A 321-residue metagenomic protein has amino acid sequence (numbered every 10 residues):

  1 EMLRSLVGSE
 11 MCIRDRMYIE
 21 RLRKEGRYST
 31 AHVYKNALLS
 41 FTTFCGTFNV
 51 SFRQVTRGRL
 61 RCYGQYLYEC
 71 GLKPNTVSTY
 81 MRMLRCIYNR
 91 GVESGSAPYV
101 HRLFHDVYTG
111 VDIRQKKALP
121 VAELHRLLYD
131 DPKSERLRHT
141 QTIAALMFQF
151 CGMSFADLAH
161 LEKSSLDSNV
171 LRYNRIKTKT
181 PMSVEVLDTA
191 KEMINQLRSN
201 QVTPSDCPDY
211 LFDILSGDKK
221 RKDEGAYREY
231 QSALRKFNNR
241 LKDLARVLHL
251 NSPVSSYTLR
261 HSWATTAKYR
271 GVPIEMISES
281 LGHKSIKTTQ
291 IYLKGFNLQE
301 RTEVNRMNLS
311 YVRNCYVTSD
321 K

Functional and structural regions predicted by a protein language model:
E1-I13: Single conserved hydrophobic/aromatic residue that forms the stacking wall/gate of nucleotide- or nucleobase-binding
S40-T43, R53-V55, E69-L103, M153: N-terminal DNA-binding recognition helix of tyrosine site-specific recombinases/integrases
H101-F155, A159: Basic, Lys/Arg- and aromatic-enriched nucleic-acid-binding interface segment
A118, R175-K179, D218, L281-R306: Catalytic-site neighborhood detector that most strongly recognizes the C-terminal catalytic loop/helix of tyrosine
K133, E229, N238-E279: Short, basic (Lys/Arg/His-rich) helix/loop patches that form interaction surfaces in the mid-to-C-terminal regions
H160-Q196: Conserved tyrosine-mediated DNA breakage-rejoining catalytic core shared by Y-recombinases
S164-V170, L250-S252, V272-L293, V317-K321: Short, polar N-cap/turn motifs at the start of nucleic acid-interacting alpha helices
S199-P204, I214-K220, M307-K321: C-terminal secondary-structure termini that scaffold catalytic or DNA-interacting sites
